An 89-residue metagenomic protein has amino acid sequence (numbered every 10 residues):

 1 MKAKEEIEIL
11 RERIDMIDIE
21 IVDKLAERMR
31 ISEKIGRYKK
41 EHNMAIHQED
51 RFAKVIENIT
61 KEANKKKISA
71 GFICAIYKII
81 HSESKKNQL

Functional and structural regions predicted by a protein language model:
M1-L89: Domain-level signature for soluble enzymes in the chorismate/prephenate branch of the shikimate pathway
